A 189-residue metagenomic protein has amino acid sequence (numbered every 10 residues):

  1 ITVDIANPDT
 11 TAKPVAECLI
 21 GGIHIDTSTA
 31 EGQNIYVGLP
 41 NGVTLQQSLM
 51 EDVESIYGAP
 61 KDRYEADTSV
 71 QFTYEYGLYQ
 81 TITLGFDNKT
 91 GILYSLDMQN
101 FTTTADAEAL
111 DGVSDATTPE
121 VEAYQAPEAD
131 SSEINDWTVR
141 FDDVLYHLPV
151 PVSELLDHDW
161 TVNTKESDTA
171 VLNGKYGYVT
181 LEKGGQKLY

Functional and structural regions predicted by a protein language model:
I1-L19, L39, L45-A126, E154-Y189: A cross-family detector of function-defining hotspots
G22-H24: Long, amphipathic, charge-rich alpha-helical segments that form helical bundles/coiled-coils
T27-E31: Structural motif
I35-T44, W137-Y146, Y178-T180: Second-shell loop/turn segments in exported
E128-E154, N163: N-terminal export/targeting and maturation segments
